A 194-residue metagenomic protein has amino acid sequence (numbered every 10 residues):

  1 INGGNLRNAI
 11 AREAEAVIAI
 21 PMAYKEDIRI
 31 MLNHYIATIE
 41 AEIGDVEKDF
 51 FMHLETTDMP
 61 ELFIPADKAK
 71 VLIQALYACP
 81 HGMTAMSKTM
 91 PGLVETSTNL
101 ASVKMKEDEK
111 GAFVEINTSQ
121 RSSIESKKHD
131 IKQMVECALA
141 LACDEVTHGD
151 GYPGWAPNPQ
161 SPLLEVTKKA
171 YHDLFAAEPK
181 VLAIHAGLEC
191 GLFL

Functional and structural regions predicted by a protein language model:
I1-Q120: Midchain, well-structured core segments that form catalytic/ion-binding scaffolds
A14-A19, L72, K132-A138, P162-L164: Generic alpha-helical propensity signal that fires on short helical segments and nearby coil/disordered stretches
D27, M31-E42, M134-A142, V166-L174 (+1 more regions): Generic non-transmembrane alpha-helical segments
H53-N99, K104-E109, E125, H129-D130 (+1 more regions): An extended, acidic, His-containing surface patch that forms the Zn2+-binding/catalytic region of metallohydrolases
V114-C143: C-terminal, non-catalytic macromolecule-binding modules
